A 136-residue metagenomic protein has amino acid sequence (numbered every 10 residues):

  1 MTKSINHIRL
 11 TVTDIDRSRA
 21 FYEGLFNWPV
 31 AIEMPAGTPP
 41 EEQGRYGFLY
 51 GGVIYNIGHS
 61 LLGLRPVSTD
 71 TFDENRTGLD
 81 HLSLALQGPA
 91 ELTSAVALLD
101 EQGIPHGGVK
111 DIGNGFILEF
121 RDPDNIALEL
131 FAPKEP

Functional and structural regions predicted by a protein language model:
I5-D14, V53-N56, T71-L98, F116-R121: Vicinal oxygen chelate
T11-S60: Core segments of cupin and vicinal oxygen chelate
V12-Y22, H81, G107, I117 (+1 more regions): Secondary-structure boundary/capping motif
F21-G24, A95-L99: Short amphipathic alpha-helices in soluble, non-transmembrane regions that often serve as interface/regulatory elements
A36, V67-S68, P133: Residue-level structural signal for beta-strand termini and adjacent loop
G63-P66, L128-E129: Conserved beta-strand in the GNAT
V96-P136: Vicinal oxygen chelate
